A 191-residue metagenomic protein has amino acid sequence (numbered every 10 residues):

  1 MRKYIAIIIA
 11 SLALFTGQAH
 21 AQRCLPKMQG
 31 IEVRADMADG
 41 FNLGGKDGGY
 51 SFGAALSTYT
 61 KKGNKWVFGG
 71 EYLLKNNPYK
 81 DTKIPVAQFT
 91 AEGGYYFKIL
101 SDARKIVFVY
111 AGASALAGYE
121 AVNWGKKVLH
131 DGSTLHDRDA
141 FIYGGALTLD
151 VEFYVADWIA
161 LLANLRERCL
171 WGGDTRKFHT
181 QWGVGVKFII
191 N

Functional and structural regions predicted by a protein language model:
M1-M28: Cleavable N-terminal export/targeting peptides
H20-K75, K187-N191: Short glycine/proline- and aromatic-enriched beta-strand/turn motifs that initiate or cap beta-hairpins
A21-Q29, K61-G63, L100-V109, V155-I159: Short loop/turn motifs that connect adjacent beta-strands in outer-membrane beta-barrel proteins
K27-I31, K46-F52, K83-A91, V107 (+2 more regions): Residues that define the transmembrane beta-barrel architecture of outer-membrane proteins
Q29-D36, G70-N77, G125-D131, L161-R166: Flexible, solvent-exposed coil segments and beta strand-coil junctions, predominantly the extracellular/periplasmic
D39-N42, N77-I84, D131-D137, C169-G173: Extracellular loop and loop/strand-boundary signature of outer-membrane beta-barrel proteins
A55-H130, F188-N191: Gram-negative (and chloroplast) outer-membrane scaffold detector with strong preference for beta-barrel transmembrane
L73-K75, D150-N191: Predominantly the C-terminal beta-signal and adjacent terminal strand-loop region of outer-membrane beta-barrel
